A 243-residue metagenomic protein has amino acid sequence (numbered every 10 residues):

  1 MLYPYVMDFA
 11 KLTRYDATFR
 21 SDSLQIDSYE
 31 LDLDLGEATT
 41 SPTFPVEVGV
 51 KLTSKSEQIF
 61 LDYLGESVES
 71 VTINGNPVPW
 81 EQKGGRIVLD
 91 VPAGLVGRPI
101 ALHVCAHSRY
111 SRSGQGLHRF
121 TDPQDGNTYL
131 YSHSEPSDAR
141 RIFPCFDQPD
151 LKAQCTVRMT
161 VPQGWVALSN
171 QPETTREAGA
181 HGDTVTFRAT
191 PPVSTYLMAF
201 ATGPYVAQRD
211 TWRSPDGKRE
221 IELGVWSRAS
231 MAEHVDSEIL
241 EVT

Functional and structural regions predicted by a protein language model:
L2-T243: Acidic/His-enriched low-complexity segments
